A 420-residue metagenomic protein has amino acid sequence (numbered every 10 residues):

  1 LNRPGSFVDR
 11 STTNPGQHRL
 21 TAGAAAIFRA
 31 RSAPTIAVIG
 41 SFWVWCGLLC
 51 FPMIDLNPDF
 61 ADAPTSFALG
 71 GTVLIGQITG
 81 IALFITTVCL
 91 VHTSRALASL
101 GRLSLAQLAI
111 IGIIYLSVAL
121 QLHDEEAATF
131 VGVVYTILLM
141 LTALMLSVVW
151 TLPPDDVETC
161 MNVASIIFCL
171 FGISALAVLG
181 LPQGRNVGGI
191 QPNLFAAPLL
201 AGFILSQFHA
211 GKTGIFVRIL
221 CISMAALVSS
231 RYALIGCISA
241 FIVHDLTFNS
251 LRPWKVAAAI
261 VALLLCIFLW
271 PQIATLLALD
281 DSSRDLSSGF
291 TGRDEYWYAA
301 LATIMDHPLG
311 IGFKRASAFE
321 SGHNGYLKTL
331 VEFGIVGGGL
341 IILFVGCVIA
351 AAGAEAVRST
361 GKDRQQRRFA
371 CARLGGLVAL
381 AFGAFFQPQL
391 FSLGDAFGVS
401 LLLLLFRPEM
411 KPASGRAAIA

Functional and structural regions predicted by a protein language model:
N2-H92, I113-L122, S174-V178, L380-F382: N-terminal signal-anchor transmembrane segment
R31, G101-R102, I335-A384, R407-P412: Hydrophobic transmembrane alpha-helices and their immediate junctions
I54-F67, L116-V131, L152-A197, A274-R284: Membrane-interfacial helix-loop-helix modules of multi-pass inner-membrane proteins that assemble, modify, or transport
V73-A82, R102-V118, D124-V148, I190 (+1 more regions): Aromatic-anchored transmembrane helix interface
F84, R373-A420: Transmembrane alpha-helices of multi-pass inner-membrane enzymes
L138-P182, G188-F248, C347-A354: Alpha-helical transmembrane segments of multi-pass inner-membrane proteins
N186, D281-V336, A352-G361: Long extracytoplasmic/lumenal interhelical loops at the membrane interface of multi-pass membrane proteins
L227-V228, D245-R284, Y298-T303: A membrane-periplasm/extracellular boundary helix in multi-pass inner-membrane enzymes that assemble envelope glycans
